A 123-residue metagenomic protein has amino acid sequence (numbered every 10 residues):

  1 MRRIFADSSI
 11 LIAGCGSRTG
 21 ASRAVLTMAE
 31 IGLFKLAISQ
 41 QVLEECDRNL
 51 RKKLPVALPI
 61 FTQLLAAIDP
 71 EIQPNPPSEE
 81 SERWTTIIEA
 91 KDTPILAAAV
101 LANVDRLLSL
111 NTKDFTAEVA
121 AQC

Functional and structural regions predicted by a protein language model:
R3-A6, G16-K53: PIN/NYN-family metal-dependent endoribonuclease catalytic core
S8, E89-L96: Conserved glycosyltransferase catalytic-site signature
I10-L11, V42, I95, K113-F115: Alpha-helix capping/helix-boundary segments
L33, D69, N103-V104: Residue-level detector of structured alpha->beta connecting loops
Q41-V42, E79, L110: Short beta->alpha linker loops
E44-D69: Extended, non-globular alpha-helical segments
T62-T86: Acidic catalytic patch
T85, V100, D105-R106, T112-C123: Acidic, PIN/NYN-like endoribonuclease modules and their adjacent C-terminal/linker elements
